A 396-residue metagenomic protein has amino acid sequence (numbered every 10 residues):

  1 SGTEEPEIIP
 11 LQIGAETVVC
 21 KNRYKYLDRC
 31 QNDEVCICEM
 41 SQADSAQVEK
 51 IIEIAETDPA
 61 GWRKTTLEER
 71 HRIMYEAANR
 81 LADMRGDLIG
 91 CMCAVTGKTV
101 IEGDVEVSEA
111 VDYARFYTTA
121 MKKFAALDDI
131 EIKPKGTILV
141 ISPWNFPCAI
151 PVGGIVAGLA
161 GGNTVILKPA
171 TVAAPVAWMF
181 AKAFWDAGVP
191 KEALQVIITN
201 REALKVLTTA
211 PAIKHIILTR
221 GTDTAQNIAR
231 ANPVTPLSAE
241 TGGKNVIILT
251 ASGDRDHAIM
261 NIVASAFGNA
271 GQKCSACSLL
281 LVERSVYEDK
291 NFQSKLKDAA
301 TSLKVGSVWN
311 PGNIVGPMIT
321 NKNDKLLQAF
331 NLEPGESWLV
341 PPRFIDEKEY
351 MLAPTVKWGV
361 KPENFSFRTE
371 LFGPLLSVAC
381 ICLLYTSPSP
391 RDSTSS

Functional and structural regions predicted by a protein language model:
S1-E53, T57-A60, K64, E68-N79 (+6 more regions): Terminal low-complexity tails and localization/encapsulation signals of metabolic enzymes
E34, R70, M92, G162 (+6 more regions): Residue-level signal for inorganic ion chemistry
P59, R63, A78-R85, I89-M92 (+11 more regions): Structural signal for hydrophobic packing residues in well-ordered secondary-structure cores of soluble enzyme domains
C93, G97-V100, T119-H257, I381: Rossmann-like NAD(P) dinucleotide-binding subdomain of oxidoreductase/dehydrogenase enzymes
A183, G188, G221-P362, C380-L384: ALDH superfamily catalytic-core signature
E349-A353, T369-L375: Conserved glycine-rich beta-strand-loop-beta hairpin in the small C-terminal domain of fold type I
Y385-P390: Conserved small/polar residues in nucleotide/adenosyl-binding loops
